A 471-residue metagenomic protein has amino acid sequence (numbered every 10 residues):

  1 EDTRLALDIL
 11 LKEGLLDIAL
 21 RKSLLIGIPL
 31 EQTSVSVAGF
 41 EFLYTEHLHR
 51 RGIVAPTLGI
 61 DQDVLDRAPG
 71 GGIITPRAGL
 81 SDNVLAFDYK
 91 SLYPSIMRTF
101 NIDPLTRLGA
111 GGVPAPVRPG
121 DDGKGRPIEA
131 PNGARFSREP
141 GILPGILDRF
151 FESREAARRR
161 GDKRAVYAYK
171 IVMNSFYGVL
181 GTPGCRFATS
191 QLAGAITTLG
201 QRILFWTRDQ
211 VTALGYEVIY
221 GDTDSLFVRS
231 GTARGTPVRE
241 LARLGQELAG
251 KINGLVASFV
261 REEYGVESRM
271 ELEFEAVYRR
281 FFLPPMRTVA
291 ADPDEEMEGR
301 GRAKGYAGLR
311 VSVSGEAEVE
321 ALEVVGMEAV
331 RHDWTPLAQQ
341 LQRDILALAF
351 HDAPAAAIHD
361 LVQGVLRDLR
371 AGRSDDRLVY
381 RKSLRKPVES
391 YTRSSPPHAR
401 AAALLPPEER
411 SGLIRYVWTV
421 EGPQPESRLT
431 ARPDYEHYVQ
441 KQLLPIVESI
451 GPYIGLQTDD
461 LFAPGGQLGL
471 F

Functional and structural regions predicted by a protein language model:
E1-K12: Hydrophobic, small-residue-rich alpha-helical packing segments that form membrane-like cores
L10, F151, A157-R158, Y177 (+2 more regions): Hydrophobic residues within well-ordered, non-membrane alpha-helices that form the packing/core of soluble catalytic
L16, L20-A110, P114-D121, P127 (+5 more regions): DNA-dependent DNA polymerase catalytic subunits
A78, S153-A156, Q191-A193: A short, structure-level motif marking secondary-structure boundaries and short turns
P131, R135-C185: Active-site cores of enzymes that catalyze phosphoryl transfer or operate on phosphate-rich substrates
V179-T198: Gly-rich Lys/Arg/Thr-decorated short loops/hinges at beta-loop-alpha junctions or inter-strand turns that position
